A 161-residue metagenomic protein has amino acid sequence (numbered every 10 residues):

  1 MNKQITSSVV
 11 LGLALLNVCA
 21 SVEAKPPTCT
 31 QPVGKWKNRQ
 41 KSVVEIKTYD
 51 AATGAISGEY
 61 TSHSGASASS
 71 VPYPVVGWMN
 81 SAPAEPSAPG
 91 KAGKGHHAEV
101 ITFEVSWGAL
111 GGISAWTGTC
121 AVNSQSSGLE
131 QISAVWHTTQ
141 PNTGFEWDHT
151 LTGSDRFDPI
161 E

Functional and structural regions predicted by a protein language model:
M1-V9: Bacterial N-terminal signal peptides that target proteins for export
K3, S106, G112-S114, T143-E146: Intrinsically disordered, low-complexity basic segments at termini and long loops, enriched in Pro/Gly and/or Arg/Ser
Q4, C19, A82, F157-I160: Intrinsic disorder/low-complexity detector
V9-V10, W116: Serine/proline-rich low-complexity intrinsically disordered segments, especially terminal tails, linkers
V10-N17: Bacterial N-terminal signal peptides
A20-A24: Boundary at the C-terminal end of the N-terminal hydrophobic targeting segment
P27-S124, W136-T138, D158: Central antiparallel beta-sheet cores of small beta-barrel/beta-sandwich binding domains
V75, M79, L129-E161: Edge beta-strand at a domain terminus
